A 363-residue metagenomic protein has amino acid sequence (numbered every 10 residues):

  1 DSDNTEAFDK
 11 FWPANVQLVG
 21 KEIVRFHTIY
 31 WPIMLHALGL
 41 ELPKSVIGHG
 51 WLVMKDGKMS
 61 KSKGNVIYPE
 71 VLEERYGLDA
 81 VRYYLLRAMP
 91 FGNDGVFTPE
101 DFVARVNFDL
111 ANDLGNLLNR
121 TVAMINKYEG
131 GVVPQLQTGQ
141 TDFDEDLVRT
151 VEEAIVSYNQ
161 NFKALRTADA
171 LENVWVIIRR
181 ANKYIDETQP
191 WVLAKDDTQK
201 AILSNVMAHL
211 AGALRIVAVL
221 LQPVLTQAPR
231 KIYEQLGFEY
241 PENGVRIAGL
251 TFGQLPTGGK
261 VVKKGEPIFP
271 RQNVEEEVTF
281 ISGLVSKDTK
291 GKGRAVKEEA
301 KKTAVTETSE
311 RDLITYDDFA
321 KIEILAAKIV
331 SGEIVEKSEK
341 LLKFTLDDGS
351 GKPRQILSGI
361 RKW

Functional and structural regions predicted by a protein language model:
D1-D3, V96, L118-Y158, I178-Q199: Conserved, charged catalytic cores of large soluble enzymes
D1-Y83, E100-M124, S204-Q222, Y233-E234: Structured ligand/cofactor/substrate-binding pocket environments in proteins
F8-V16, G95, Q160-K163, P190-L193: Helix-loop segments that flank and shape redox-cofactor active sites
L18, V96-L110, E153-E172: Extended, non-catalytic structural segments that build the interaction scaffolds of large macromolecular assemblies
K44, N112, L165-E172, P223 (+1 more regions): Short, solvent-exposed positions on alpha-helices
G50-E145, E239-E276: Catalytic adenosine-cofactor/nucleotide-binding cores of aminoacyl-tRNA synthetases and other
D144, V151, T167-V174, L203-L210: Hydrophobic packing residues in well-ordered alpha-helices of helical domains and bundles
Q160, W175, R179-W363: Basic, alpha-helical terminal appendages of large translation-related enzymes
